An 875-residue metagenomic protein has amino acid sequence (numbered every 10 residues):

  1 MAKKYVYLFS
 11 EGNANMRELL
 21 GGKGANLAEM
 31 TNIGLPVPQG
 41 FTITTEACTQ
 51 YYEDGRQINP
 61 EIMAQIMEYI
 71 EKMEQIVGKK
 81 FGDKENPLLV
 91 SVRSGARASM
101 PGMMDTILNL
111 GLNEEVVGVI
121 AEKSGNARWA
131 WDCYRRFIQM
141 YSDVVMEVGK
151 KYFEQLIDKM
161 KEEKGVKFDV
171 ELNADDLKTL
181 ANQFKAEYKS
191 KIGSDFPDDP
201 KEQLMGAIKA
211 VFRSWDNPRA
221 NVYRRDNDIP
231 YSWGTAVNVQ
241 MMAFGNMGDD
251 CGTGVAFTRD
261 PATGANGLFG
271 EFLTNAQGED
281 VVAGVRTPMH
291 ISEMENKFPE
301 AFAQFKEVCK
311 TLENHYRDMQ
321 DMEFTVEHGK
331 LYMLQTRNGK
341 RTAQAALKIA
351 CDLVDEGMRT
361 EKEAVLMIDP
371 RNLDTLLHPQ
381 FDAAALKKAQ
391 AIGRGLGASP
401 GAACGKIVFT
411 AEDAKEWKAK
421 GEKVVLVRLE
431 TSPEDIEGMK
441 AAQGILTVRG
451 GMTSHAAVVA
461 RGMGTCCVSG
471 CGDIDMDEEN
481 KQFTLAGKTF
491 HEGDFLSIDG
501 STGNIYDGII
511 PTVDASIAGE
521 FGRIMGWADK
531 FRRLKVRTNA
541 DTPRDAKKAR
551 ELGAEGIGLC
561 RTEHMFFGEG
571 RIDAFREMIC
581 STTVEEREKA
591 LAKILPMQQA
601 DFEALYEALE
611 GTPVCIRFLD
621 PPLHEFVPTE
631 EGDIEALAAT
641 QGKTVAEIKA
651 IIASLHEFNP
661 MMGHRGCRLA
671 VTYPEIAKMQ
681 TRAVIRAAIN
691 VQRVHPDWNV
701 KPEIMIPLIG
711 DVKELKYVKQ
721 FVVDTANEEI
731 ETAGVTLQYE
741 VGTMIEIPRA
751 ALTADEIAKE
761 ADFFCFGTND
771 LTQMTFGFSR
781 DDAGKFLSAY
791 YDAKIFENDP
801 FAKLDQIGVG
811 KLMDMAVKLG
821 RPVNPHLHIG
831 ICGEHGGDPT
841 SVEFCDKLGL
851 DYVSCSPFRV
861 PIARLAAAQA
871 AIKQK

Functional and structural regions predicted by a protein language model:
M1-A389, E422-V425, S432-E437, Q443 (+10 more regions): Nucleotide/phosphate-binding sheet-loop regions of phosphoryl- and nucleotidyl-transfer enzymes
F41, V448-G450, S469-G472, C560 (+2 more regions): Short beta->alpha connector loops at strand-helix junctions that form conserved, small/polar/Pro-enriched
R93, I517, W527-K875: Conserved alpha/beta-domain cores
N238, V408, V425-V427, L446 (+3 more regions): Structural motif
K330-Y332, L429-K440, G444, M452-V458 (+7 more regions): Glycine-rich phosphate/ribose-binding loops and adjacent secondary-structure elements that form binding surfaces
L334-T336, H491-N539, D545: C-terminal domain-closing interface element
M358-A441, N504-I510, F521, M525-D529 (+1 more regions): Protease-associated
